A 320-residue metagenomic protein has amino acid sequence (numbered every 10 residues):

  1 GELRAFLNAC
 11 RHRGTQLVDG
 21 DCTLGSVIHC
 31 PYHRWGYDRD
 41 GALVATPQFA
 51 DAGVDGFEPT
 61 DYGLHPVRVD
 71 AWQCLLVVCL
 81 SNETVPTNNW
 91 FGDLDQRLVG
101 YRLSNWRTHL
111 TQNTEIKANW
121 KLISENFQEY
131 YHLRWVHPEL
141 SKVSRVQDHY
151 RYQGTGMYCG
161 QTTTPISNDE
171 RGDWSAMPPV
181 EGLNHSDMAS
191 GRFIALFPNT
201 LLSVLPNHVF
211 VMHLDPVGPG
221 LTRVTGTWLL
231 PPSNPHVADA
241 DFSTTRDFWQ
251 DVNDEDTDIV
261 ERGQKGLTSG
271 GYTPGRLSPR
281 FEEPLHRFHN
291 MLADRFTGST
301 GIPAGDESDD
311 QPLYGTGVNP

Functional and structural regions predicted by a protein language model:
G1-N82, N88-Q96: Rieske [2Fe-2S] iron-sulfur-binding domain
N8, D70, L75-P320: C-terminal catalytic domain of Rieske-type non-heme iron oxygenases
